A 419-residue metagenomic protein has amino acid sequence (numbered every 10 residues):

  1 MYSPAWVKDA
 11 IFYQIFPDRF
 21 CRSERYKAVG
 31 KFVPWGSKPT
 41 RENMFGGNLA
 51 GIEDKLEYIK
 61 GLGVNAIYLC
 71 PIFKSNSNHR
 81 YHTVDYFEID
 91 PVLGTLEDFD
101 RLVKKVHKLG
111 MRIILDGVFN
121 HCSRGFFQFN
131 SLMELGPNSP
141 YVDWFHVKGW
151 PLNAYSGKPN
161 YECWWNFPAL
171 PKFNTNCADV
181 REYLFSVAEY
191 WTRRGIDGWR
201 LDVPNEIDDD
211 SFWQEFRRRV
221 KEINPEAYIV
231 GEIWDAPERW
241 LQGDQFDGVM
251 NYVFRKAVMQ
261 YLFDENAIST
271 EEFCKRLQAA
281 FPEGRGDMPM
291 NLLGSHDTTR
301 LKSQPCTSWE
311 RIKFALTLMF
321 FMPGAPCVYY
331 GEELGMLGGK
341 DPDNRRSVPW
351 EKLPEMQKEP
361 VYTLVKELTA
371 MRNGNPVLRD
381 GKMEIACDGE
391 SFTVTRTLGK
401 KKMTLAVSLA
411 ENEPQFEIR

Functional and structural regions predicted by a protein language model:
M1-L115, N120-C122, F127-S131, N166: N-terminal structural segment of carbohydrate-active enzymes
S3-D9, S23-F45, W240, A257 (+1 more regions): Loop/helix patches that line or flank the sugar-binding groove of alpha-linked glycan CAZymes
P4, K8, A28-F32, N78-D90 (+5 more regions): Aromatic- and acidic-residue-enriched segments that line the glycan-binding/catalytic groove of carbohydrate-active
I11-Q14, I67-L69, I113-L115, W199 (+4 more regions): Hydrophobic faces of well-ordered beta-strands that scaffold small-molecule active sites in alpha/beta enzyme cores
I15, I59, L69, Y86 (+11 more regions): Conserved, mostly hydrophobic/aromatic
G36-A50, H82-L96, N166-R181, D197-I207 (+3 more regions): The substrate-binding groove and active-site-proximal loops of carbohydrate-active enzymes, especially glycoside
V103-L109, H121, F126, N130-P137 (+5 more regions): Active-site-proximal helices and loops of the catalytic beta/alpha 8
S123, F127-R194, D202-P204: Active-site-adjacent "subsite" loops/lids of carbohydrate-active enzymes
